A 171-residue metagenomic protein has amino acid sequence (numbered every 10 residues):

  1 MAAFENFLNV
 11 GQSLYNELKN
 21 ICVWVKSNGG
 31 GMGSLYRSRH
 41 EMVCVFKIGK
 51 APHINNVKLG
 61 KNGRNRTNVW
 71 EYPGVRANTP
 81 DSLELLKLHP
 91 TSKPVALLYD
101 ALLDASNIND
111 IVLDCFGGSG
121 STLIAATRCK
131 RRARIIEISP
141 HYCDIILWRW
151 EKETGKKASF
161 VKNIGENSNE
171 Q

Functional and structural regions predicted by a protein language model:
M1-C143: Core catalytic lobe of class I
S38-C44, E153-F160: Short, structured secondary-structure boundary patches
M42, I146, N167-S168: Short, intrinsically disordered/low-complexity patches at protein termini and at juxtamembrane boundaries
V75-A77, L147, G165: Short linear sequence elements within intrinsically disordered, low-complexity coil regions
H141-K152, K156: Short alpha-helix adjacent to the SAM-binding motif of class I
E151, K157-Q171: SAM-dependent methyltransferase catalytic region
